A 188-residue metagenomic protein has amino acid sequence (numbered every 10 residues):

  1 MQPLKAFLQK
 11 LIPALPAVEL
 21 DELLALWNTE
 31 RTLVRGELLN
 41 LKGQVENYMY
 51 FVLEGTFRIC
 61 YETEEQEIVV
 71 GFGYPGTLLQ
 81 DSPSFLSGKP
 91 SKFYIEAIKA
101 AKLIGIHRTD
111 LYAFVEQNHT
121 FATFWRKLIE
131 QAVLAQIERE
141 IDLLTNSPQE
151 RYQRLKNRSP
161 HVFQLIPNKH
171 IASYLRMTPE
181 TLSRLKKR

Functional and structural regions predicted by a protein language model:
M1-E30: Cyclic nucleotide-binding regulatory module and flanking cytosolic helices
F7, A132-I141: Short, Lys/Arg-enriched N-terminal segment that forms or immediately precedes the first helix of a structured domain
V34, L53-E54, Y74, K99: A cytosolic small-molecule/anion-sensing beta-strand core signal
L39-Q44: Short phosphate-coordinating micro-motif centered on Lys-Gly-acidic
N47-R58, P75-G76: Glycine- and acidic-residue-biased ligand/ion/polar-headgroup-sensing regions
I68-K127: Cyclic-nucleotide recognition modules
V115-N118, Q136, R158-F163: Basic, amphipathic alpha-helical hairpins
N146-R188: Phosphate-/nucleic-acid-contacting segments
